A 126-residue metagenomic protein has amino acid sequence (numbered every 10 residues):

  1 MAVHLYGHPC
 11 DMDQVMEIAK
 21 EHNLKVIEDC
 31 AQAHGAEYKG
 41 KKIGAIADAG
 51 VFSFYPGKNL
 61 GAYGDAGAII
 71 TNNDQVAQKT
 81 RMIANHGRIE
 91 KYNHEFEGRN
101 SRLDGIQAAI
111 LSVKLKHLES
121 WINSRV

Functional and structural regions predicted by a protein language model:
M1, L5-G40: Catalytic PLP-binding core of fold-type I/II PLP enzymes
A33-K39, I46-V126: Active-site region of PLP-dependent enzymes
